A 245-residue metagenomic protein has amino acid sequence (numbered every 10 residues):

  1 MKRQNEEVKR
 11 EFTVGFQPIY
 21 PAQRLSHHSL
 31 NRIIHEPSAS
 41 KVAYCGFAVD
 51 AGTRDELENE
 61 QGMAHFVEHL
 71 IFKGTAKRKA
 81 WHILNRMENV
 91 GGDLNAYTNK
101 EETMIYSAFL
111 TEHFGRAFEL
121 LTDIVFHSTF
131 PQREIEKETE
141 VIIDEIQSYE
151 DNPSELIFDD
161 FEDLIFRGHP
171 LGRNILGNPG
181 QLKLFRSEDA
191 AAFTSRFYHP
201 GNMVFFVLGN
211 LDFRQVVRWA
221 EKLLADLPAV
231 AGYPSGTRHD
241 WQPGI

Functional and structural regions predicted by a protein language model:
K2-E7, A80-W241: Charge-rich, well-structured scaffold segments of protease-associated domains
K2-R3, E7-V42: N- or domain-start disorder-to-order transition segments that initiate the globular core
Y20, S40-Y44, K100-E102, P200: Extracytoplasmic
Q23, A64, K183: Residues that recognize and position ribonucleotide moieties
L25, I33, C45-F47, I105 (+1 more regions): Well-ordered beta-strand positions enriched in small/hydrophobic/aromatic, beta-favoring residues
I34-A39, G46-A48, V230-I245: His/Glu-based metal-binding/catalytic segments typifying zinc-dependent metallopeptidases
S38-A39, G52, T75-A76, L110 (+1 more regions): Solvent-exposed coil/turn segments that connect beta secondary-structure elements in extracytoplasmic/periplasmic
Y44-A108: M16/MPP (pitrilysin/insulinase) zinc-metallopeptidase core fold and M16-derived inactive scaffolds
